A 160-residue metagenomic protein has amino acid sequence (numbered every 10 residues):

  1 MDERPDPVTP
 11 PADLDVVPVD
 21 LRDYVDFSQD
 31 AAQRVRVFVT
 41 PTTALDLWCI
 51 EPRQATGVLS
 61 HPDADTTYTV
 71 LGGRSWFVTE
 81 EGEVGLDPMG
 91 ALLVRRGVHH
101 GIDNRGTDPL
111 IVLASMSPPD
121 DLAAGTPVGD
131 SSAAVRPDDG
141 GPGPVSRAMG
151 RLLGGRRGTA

Functional and structural regions predicted by a protein language model:
M1-D46, G57-V58, P127-A160: A short, N-terminal "cap"/entry segment at the start of jelly-roll beta-barrel domains of the cupin/DSBH fold
P41-A44, E51-A55, R74, P118-L122: Short, charged/polar surface micro-motifs in flexible loops or helix N-caps
C49-E51, S60-F77, S115: Short, conserved beta-strand element in jelly-roll/cupin
G57-V58, F77-V78, V94, H100-G106: Short beta-strand His + acidic residue motifs that chelate non-heme Fe in jelly-roll/DSBH and cupin folds
R74-W76, E83, H99, P109: Structural motif
E81-R96: Short acidic-glycine-tyrosine-enriched beta hairpin
G97-V98, S117: Short, surface-exposed secondary-structure boundary micro-motifs
D108-G125: A short hydrophobic beta-strand segment most commonly corresponding to one strand of the jelly-roll/cupin
